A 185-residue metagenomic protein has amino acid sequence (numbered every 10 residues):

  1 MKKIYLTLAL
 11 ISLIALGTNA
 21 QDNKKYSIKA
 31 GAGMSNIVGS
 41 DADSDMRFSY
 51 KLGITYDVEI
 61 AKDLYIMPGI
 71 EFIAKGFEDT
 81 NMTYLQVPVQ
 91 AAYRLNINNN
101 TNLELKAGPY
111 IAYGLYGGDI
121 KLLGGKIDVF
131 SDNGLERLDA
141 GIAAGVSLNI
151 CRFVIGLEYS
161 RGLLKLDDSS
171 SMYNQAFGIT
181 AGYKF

Functional and structural regions predicted by a protein language model:
M1-K29, A181-F185: Bacterial Sec-dependent N-terminal signal peptides
Q21-N23, E59-A61, N96-N100, C151-F153: Outer-membrane beta-barrel channels and translocator barrels
I28-M34, Y50-I60, I70-F72, V87-Y93 (+4 more regions): Residues on the lipid-exposed face of transmembrane beta-strands in outer-membrane beta-barrel proteins
G33-I37, I73-F77, Y110-Y116, S160-L164: Structural signature of outer-membrane beta-barrel domains
G33-L52, G134: Surface-exposed strand-loop-strand hairpins of Gram-negative outer-membrane beta-barrel proteins
V38-S44, F77-M82, G117-G125, D167-Y173: Outer-membrane beta-barrel translocator domains and adjoining extracellular loop/strand segments of Gram-negative
I66-M82, F130-G134, D139-F185: Predominantly the C-terminal beta-signal and adjacent terminal strand-loop region of outer-membrane beta-barrel
K75-A107: Helix-adjacent hinge/juxtasegments
